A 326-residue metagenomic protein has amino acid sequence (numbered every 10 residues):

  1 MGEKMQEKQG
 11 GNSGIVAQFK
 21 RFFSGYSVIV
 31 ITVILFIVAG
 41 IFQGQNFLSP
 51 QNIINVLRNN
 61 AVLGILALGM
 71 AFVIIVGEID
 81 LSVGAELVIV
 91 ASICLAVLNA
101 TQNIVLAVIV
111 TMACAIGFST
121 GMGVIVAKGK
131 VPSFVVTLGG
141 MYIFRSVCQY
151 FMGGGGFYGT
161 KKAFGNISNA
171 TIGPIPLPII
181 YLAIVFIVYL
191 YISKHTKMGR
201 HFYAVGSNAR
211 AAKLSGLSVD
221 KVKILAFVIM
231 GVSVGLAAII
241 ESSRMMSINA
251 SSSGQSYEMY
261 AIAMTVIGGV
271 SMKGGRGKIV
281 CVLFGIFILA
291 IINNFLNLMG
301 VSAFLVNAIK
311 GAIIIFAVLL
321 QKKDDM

Functional and structural regions predicted by a protein language model:
E3-L66, T101-L106, L217: Membrane-interfacial amphipathic/re-entrant helices at transmembrane-helix boundaries
V28-G40, M70-A71, M141, R145-S146 (+5 more regions): Hydrophobic core segments of alpha-helical transmembrane domains in multi-pass membrane transport and ion-translocation
F36-Q45, S49-A100, I125-G129, T265 (+3 more regions): Single transmembrane alpha-helix segments in multi-pass membrane proteins
Q45-N55, C148, I192-S193, G199 (+2 more regions): Inter-helical junctions in multi-pass inner-membrane proteins, predominant in energy-converting antiporter-like
T101-M141, F284-G285: Alpha-helical transmembrane segments within multi-pass membrane transporters and channels
N103-I109, G117-M122, V126, G173-I248: Helix-loop-helix "hairpin" substructures at the membrane interface of multi-pass membrane proteins
G129, S133-H195, V222-L225, R244-G254: Transmembrane helix-bundle core of multi-pass membrane transporters and related energy-transducing complexes
V234, N249-G311: Transmembrane alpha-helical segments in multi-pass inner-membrane proteins
